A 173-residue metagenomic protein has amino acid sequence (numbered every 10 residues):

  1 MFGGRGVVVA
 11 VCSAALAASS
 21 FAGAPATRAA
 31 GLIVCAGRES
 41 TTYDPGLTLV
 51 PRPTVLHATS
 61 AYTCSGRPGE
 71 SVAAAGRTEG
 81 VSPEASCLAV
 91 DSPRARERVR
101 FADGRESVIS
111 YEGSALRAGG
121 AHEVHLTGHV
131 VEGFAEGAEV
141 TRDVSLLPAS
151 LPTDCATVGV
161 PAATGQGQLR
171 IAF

Functional and structural regions predicted by a protein language model:
M1-R28: Secretory targeting and sorting signals
A29-F173: Beta-strand-enriched cores of mature, soluble protein domains
